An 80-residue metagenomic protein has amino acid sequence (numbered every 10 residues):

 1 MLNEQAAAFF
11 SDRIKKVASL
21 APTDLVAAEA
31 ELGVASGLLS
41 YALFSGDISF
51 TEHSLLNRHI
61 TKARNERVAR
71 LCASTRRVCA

Functional and structural regions predicted by a protein language model:
M1-A80: Acidic, Ser/Pro/Thr-rich low-complexity regulatory regions and the short amphipathic helical interaction modules they
